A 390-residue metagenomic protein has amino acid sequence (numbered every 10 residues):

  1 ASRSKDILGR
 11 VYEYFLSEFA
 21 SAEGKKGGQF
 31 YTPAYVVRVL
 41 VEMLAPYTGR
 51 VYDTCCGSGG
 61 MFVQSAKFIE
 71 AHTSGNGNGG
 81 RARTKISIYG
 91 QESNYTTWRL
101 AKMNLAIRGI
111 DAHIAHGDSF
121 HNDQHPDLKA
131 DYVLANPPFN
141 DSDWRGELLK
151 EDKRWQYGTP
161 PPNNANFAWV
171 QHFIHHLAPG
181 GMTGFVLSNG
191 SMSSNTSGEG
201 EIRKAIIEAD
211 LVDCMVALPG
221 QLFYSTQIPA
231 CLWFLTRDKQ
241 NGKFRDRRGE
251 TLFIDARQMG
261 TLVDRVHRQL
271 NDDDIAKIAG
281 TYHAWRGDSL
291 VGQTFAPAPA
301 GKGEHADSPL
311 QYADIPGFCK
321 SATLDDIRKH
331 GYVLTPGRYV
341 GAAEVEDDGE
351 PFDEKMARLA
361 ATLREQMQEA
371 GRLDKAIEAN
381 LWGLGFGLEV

Functional and structural regions predicted by a protein language model:
A1-A20, Q29: Long recognition/docking surfaces used for binding and targeting
A1-R10, M43, A279-D288: Non-catalytic nucleic-acid substrate-recognition regions in nucleic-acid-modifying enzymes
S4-K5, K26-P33, T159-N163, L363: Short acidic-aromatic active-site loops that bind/stabilize oxyanions
K5-G9, E13, A34, R38 (+4 more regions): Non-catalytic, well-ordered alpha-helical scaffold segments
K26-A135, N140-W144, L148-W155, F167 (+4 more regions): Conserved S-adenosyl-L-methionine
D123, D127-F295, L310-V390: A conserved structural/catalytic subdomain of Rossmann-like adenosyl-cofactor enzymes
P297-E304, P309: Short Gly/Ser/Thr- and charged-rich N-terminal loops/segments that act as flexible capping/hinge elements
